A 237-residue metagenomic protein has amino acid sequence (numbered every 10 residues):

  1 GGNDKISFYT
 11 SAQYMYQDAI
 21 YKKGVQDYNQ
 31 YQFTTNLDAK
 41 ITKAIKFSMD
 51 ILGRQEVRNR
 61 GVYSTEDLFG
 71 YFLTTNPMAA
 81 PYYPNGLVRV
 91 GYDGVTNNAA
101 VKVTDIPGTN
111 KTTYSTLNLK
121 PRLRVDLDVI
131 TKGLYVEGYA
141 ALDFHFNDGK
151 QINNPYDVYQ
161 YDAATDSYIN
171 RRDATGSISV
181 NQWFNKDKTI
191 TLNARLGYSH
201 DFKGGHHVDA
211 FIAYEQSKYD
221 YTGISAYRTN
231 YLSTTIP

Functional and structural regions predicted by a protein language model:
G1, A80-Y83, N154-P237: Outer-membrane beta-barrel transmembrane domain signature of Gram-negative proteins, especially the mid-to-C-terminal
G1-Q13, Q17-G24, Q32-A99, G108-T116 (+4 more regions): Flexible loop and strand-edge segments within Gram-negative outer membrane beta-barrel domains
Y21-D27, G61-E66, G149-P155, Y221-T229: Outer-membrane beta-barrel translocator domains and adjoining extracellular loop/strand segments of Gram-negative
Y31-T35, S115-P121, K188-A194, T234-P237: Hydrophobic, lipid-facing positions within transmembrane beta-strands of outer-membrane proteins
N98-T104, D173-S177: Short glycine/proline-rich turn/loop motifs
R124: Aromatic-residue-lined binding/catalytic grooves and analogous aromatic/hydrophobic interfacial grooves in multimeric
Y135-F144, D209-E215: Extended hydrophobic secondary-structure segments that form protein cores and membrane-embedded regions
D143-K150, A164-S167: Eukaryote-specific, cytoplasm-facing alpha-helical/coiled-coil scaffolding segments in long proteins
